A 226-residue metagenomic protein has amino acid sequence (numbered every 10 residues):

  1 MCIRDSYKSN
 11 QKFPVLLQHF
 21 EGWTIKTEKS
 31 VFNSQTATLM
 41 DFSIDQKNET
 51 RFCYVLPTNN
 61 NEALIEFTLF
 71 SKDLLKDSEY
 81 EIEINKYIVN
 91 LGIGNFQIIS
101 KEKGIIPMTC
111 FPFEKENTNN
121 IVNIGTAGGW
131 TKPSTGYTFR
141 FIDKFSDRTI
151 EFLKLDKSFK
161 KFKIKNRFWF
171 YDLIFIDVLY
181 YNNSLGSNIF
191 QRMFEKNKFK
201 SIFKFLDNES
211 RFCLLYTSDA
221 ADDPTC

Functional and structural regions predicted by a protein language model:
M1-I3, Y216-C226: Single conserved hydrophobic/aromatic residue that forms the stacking wall/gate of nucleotide- or nucleobase-binding
R4-L91: Predominantly flavin-linked oxidoreductase catalytic cores and closely associated redox partners
N10, P133-G136, C226: Active-site-proximal flexible loops/turns
M40-P57, M108-I124, F170-G186: A broadly tuned preference for mixed-charge, low-complexity surface segments
D45-K47, S71-R148: FAD/FMN-dependent oxidoreductases across multiple families
A63, N123-A127, N166-F170: Short acidic (Asp/Glu) and glycine-rich catalytic loops that position anionic groups and cofactors
V89-N90, L155, C226: Secondary-structure boundary motif
D147-S218: C-terminal helical "tail/cap" subdomain of flavin- and related membrane-associated enzymes
